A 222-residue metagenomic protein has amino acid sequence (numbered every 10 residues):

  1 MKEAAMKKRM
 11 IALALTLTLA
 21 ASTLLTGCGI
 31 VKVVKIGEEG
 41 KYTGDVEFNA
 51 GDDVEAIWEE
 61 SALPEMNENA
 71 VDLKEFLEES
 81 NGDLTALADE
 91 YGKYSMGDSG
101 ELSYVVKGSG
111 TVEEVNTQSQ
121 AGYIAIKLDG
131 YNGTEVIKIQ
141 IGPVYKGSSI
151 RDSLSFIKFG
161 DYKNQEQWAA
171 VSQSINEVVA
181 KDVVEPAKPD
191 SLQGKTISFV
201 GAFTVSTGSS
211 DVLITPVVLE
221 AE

Functional and structural regions predicted by a protein language model:
M1-T26: Sec-dependent bacterial lipoprotein signal peptides
R9, T26-E222: OB-fold and OB-like single-stranded nucleic-acid-recognition modules and their adjacent interaction interfaces
